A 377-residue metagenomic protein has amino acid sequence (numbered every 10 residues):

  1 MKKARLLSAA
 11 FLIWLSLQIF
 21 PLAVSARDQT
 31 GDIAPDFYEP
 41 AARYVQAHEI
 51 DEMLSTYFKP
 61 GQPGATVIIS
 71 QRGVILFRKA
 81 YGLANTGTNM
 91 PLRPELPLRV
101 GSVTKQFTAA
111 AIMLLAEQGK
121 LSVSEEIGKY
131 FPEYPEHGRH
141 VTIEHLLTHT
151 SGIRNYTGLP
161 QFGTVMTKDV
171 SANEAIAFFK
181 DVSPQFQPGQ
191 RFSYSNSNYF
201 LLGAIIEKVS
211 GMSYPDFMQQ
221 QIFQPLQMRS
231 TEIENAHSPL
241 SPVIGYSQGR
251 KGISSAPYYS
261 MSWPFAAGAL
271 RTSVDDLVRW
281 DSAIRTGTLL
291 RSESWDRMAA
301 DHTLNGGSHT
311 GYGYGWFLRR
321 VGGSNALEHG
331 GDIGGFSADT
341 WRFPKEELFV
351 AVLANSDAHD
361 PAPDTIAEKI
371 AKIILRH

Functional and structural regions predicted by a protein language model:
M1-F11: Bacterial N-terminal signal peptides that target proteins for export
A9-F20: Bacterial N-terminal signal peptides
A23-D28: Boundary at the C-terminal end of the N-terminal hydrophobic targeting segment
E39-L98, S122-E125, S254, S324 (+1 more regions): Short, conserved catalytic-motif segment at the N-terminal edge
P40-A41, S356-H377: Short, gly/Ser/Thr-rich active-site loops of penicillin-recognizing serine hydrolases
F58-T66, G87-H145, F186-S197, F265-G268 (+1 more regions): Short active-site loop at a secondary-structure junction that contains or immediately precedes the catalytic residue(s)
L83-N85, G138-G334: Short, surface-exposed loop or secondary-structure junction motifs that flank catalytic or metal-binding residues
E328-H329, A338-S356: Short, well-ordered beta-strand elements
